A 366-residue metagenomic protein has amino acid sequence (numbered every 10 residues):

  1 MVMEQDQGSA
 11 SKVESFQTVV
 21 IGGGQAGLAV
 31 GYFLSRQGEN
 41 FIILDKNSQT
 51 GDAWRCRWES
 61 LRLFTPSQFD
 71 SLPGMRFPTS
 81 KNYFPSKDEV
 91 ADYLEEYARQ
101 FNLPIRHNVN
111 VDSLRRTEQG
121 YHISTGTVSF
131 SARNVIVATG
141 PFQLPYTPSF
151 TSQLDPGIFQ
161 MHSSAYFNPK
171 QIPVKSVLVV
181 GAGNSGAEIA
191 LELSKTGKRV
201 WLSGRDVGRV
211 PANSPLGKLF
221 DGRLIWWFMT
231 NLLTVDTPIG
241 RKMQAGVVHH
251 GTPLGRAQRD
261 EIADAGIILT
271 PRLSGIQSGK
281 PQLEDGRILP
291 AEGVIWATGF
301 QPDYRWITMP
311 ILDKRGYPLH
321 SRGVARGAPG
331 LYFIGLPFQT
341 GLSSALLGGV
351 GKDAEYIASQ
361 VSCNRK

Functional and structural regions predicted by a protein language model:
V2-G23, L28-N47, G51-A53, N82-K366: Flavin (primarily FAD) cofactor-binding/catalytic cores of flavoenzymes
Q49, W58-L61: Aromatic-lined carbohydrate-binding/catalytic grooves of carbohydrate-active enzymes
W54-W58, T65, S214: Short, flexible helix/strand-to-coil boundary loops that buttress conserved ligand/catalytic motifs in alpha/beta
E59, Q68, Q119: Residues that flank catalytic or metal-binding motifs in active/ligand-binding sites
L63-N82, N231-L232, D236-I239: Glycine-rich flavin
